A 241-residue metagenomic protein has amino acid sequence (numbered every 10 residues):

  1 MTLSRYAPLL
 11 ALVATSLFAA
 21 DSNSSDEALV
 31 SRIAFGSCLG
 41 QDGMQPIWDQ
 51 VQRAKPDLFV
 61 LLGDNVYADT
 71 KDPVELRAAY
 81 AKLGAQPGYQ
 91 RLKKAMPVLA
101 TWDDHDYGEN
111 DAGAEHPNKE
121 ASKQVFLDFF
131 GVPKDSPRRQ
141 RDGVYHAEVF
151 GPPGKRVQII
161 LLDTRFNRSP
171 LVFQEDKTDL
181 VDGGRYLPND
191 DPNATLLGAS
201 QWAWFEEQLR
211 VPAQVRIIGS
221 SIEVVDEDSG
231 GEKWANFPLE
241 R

Functional and structural regions predicted by a protein language model:
M1-R5: Positively charged n-region of N-terminal signal peptides that target proteins for export
A7-S16: Bacterial N-terminal signal peptides
D21-R241: Metal-dependent phosphoester/phosphodiester hydrolase catalytic core
